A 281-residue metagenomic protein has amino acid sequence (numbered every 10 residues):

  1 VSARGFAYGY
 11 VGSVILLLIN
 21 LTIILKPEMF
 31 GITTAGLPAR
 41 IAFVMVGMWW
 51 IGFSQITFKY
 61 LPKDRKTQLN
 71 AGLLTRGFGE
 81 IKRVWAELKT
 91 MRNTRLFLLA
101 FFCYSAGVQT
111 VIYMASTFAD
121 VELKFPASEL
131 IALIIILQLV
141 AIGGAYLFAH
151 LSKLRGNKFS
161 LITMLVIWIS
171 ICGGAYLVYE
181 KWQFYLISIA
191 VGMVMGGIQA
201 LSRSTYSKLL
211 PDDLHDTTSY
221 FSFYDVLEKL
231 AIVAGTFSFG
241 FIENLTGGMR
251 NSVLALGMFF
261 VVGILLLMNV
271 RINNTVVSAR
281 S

Functional and structural regions predicted by a protein language model:
S2-I24, D225-T236: Glycine-rich segments within core transmembrane alpha-helices of 12-TM secondary carriers
T22-M48, F241-F260: A membrane-interface helix-boundary motif in multi-pass transporters
W49-Y60, A234, L254-S281: Multi-pass alpha-helical transporter architecture, strongest for 12-TM Major Facilitator/SLC carriers used
P62-L99: Juxtamembrane intracellular "pre-TM" segments in multi-pass secondary transporters
Y113-L130: Short amphipathic helix-loop junctions that connect adjacent transmembrane helices in Major Facilitator Superfamily/SLC
G143-N157, E243: Helix-to-loop junctions at the C-terminal end of transmembrane segments in multipass secondary transporters
F159-G174: Structural signature of the two symmetry-related core transmembrane helices
Y176-S188: Helix-loop junctions at membrane interfaces in 12-TM secondary transporters
